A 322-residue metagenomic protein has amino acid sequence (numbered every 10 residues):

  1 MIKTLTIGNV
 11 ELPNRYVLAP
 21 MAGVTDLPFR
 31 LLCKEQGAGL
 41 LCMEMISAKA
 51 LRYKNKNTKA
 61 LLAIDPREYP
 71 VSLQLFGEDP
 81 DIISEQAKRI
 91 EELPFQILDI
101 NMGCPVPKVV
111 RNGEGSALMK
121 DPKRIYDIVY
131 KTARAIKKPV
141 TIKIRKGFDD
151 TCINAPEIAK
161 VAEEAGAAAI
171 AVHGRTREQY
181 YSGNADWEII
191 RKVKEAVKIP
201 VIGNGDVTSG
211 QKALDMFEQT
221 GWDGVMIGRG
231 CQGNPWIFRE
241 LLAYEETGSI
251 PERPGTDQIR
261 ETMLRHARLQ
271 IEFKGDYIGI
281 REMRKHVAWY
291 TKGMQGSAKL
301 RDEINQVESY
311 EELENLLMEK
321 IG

Functional and structural regions predicted by a protein language model:
M1-T4, G8-L12, Y16, A22 (+6 more regions): Alpha/beta catalytic cores of nucleotide-metabolism and tRNA/nucleoside-modifying enzymes
M1-T6, M21-Q96: Glycine-rich, positively charged N-terminal anion/phosphate-binding segment
L5-V17, L51-V71, C104, K108-N112 (+3 more regions): N-terminal small/glycine-rich loop or linker at the start of catalytic domains across soluble metabolic enzymes
Y16-P20, L41-M43, V71-L75, L98 (+4 more regions): Hydrophobic faces of well-ordered beta-strands that scaffold small-molecule active sites in alpha/beta enzyme cores
M21, I46-A48, F76-E78, G103-P105 (+4 more regions): Active-site beta-loop-alpha junctions enriched in small/polar residues
S84-L98, M102-E114, K123-I199: Alpha/beta enzyme core
